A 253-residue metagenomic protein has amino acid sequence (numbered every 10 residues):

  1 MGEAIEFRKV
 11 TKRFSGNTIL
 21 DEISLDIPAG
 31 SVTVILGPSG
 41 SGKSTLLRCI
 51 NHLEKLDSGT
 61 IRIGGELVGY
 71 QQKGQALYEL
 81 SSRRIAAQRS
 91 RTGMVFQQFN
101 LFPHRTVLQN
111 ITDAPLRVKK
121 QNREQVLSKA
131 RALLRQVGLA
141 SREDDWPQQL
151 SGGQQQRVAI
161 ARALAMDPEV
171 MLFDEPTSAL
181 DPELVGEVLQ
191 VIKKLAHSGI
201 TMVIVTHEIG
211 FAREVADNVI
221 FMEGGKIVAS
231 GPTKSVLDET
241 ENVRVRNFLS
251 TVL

Functional and structural regions predicted by a protein language model:
G59-K73: Conserved ABC transporter NBD signature motif
W146-L150, Q154: Conserved ABC ATPase signature
A165-E169: A short, proline-enriched helix->beta-strand linker immediately N-terminal to the Walker B motif in ABC-type P-loop
M171-D174: Catalytic Walker B motif of ABC-type/P-loop ATPase nucleotide-binding domains
S230-G231: ABC ATPase "signature
